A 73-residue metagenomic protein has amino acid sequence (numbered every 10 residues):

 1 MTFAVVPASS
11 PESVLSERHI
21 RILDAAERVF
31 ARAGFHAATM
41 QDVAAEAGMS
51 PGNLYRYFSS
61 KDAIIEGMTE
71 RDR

Functional and structural regions predicted by a protein language model:
M1-E17, D24, R28: N-terminal intrinsically disordered/low-complexity leader segments
P11-E12, R32, Y55: Short basic coil micro-motifs at the edges of alpha-helical modules that engage polyanionic partners
E17, R21-R28, R32, E46 (+1 more regions): Alpha-helical structural segments
V29-A38, F58: Short helix/strand-capping hinge loops at secondary-structure junctions that flank key functional elements
V43: Short alpha-helical "recognition helix" segments of helix-turn-helix
G48-F58: Short hydrophobic/aromatic patch on the recognition helix
